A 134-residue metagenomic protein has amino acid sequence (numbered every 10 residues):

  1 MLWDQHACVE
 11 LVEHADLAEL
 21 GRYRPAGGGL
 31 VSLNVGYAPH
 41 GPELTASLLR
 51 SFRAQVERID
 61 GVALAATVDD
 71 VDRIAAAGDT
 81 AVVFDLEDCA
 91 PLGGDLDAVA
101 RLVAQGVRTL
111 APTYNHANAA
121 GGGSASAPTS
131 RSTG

Functional and structural regions predicted by a protein language model:
M1-T133: N-terminal hydrophobic targeting/anchoring segments and the immediately downstream early-domain regions of hydrolases
